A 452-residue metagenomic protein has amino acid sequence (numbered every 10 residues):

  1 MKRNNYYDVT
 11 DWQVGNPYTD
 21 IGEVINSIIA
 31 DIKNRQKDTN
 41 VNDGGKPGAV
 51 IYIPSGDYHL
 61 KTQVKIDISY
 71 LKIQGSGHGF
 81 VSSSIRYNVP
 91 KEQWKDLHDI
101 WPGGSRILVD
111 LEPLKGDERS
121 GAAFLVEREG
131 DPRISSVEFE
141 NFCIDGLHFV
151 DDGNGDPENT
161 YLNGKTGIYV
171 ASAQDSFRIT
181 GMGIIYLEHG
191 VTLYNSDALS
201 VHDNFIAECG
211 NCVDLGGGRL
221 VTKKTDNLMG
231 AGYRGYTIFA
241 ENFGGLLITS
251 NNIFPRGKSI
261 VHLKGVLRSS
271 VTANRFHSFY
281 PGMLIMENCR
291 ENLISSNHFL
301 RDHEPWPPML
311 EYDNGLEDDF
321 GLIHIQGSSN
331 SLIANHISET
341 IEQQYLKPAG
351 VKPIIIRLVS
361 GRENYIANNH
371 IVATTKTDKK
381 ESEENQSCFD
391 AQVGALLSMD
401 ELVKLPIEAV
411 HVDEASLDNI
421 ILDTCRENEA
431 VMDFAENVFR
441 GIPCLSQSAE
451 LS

Functional and structural regions predicted by a protein language model:
M1-V9, V438-S452: Glycine-rich, low-complexity segments
K2-Y6, T10-E23, S27, K72-N163: Right-handed parallel beta-helix/beta-spiral solenoid domain characteristic of secreted/periplasmic
K33-W94: N-terminal extracellular ligand-recognition/capping segment immediately after the signal peptide
K37-D38, L60-Q63, S82-R86, H148-G155 (+13 more regions): Short glycine/acidic-rich loop motifs that flank beta-strands on beta-rich extracellular proteins
Y52, H59, K65, Q74 (+19 more regions): Extracellular beta-strand solenoid repeats
V64, I68, S105, I134 (+11 more regions): Small-residue (G/S/T/A) turn/hinge positions that recur once per unit in extracellular repeat modules
G130-Y233: Right-handed parallel beta-helix
F142, M182, N204, N227 (+11 more regions): Consensus "Asn ladder" position of solenoid repeat domains
